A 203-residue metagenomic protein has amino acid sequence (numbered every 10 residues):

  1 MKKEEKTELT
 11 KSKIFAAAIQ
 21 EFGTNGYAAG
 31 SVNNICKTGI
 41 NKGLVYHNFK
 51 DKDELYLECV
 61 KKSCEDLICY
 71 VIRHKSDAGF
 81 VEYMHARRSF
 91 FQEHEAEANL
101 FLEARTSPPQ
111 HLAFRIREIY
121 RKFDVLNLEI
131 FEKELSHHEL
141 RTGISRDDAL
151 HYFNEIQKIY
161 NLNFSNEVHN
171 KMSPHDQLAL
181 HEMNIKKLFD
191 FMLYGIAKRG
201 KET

Functional and structural regions predicted by a protein language model:
M1-L9, G200-T203: N-terminal intrinsically disordered/low-complexity leader segments
K13, A17, E21-E54, E58: Helix-turn-helix
F15, V81, H85, D124 (+4 more regions): An amphipathic alpha-helix signature
E58, C69-A96, R146-F153: Hydrophobic alpha-helical connector segments
K61-L67: Short, basic, alpha-helical segments at the C-terminal edge of helix-turn-helix-like DNA-binding modules
V81-A104, L128-E129, N154-S165, L193-K198: Helical hydrophobic small-molecule/effector-binding pocket
Q92-L128, E132, E139, D147-L150 (+1 more regions): Short secondary-structure transition hinges
L135-L188, R199-T203: Hydrophobic/aromatic-rich alpha-helical bundle segments in the mid-to-C-terminal region
